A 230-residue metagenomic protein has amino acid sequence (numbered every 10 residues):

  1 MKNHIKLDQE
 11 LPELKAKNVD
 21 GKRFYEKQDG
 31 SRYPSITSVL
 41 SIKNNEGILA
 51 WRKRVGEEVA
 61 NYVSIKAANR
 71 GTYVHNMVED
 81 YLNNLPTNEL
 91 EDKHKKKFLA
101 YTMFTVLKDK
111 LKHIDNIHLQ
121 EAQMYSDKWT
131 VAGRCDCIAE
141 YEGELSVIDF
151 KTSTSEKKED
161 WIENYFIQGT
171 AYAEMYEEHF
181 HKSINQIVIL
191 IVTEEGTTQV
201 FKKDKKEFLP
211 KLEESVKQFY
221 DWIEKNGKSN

Functional and structural regions predicted by a protein language model:
M1-A132: Metal-dependent nuclease catalytic cores that hydrolyze phosphodiester bonds in DNA/RNA, characterized by
L119-N226: Mg2+/Mn2+-dependent nuclease catalytic core
S229-N230: Acidic, carboxylate-rich catalytic segments that either coordinate divalent cations
